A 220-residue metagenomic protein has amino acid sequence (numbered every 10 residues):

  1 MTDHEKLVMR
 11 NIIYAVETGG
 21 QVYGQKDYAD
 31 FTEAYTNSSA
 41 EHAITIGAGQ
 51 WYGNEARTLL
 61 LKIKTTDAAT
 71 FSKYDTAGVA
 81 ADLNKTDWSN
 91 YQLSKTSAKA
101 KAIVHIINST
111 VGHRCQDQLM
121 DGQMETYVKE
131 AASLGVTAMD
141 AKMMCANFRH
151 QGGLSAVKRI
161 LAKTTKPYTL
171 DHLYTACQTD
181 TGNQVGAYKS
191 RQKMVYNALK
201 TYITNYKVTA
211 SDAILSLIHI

Functional and structural regions predicted by a protein language model:
M1-L134, D140-L217: Cell-wall polysaccharide-cleaving catalytic domain and substrate-binding groove, primarily in peptidoglycan/chitin
